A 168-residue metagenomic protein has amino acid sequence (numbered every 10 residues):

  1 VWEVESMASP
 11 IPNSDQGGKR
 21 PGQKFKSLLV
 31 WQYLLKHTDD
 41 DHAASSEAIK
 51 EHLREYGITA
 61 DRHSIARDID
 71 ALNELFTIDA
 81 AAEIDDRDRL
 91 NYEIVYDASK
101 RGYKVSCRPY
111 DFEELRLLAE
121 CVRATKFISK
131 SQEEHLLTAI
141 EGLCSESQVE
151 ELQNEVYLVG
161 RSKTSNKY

Functional and structural regions predicted by a protein language model:
V1-C121: Short, basic/aromatic recognition patches that contact phosphate-bearing ligands
V105-Y168: Bulky hydrophobic/aromatic content
